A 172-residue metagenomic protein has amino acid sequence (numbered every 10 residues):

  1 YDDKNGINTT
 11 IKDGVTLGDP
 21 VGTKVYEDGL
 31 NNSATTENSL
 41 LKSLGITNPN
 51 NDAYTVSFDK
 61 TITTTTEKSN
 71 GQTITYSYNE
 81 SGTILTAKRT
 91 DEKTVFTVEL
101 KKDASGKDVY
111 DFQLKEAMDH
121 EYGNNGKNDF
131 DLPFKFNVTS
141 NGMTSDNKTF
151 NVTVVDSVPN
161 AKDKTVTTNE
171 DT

Functional and structural regions predicted by a protein language model:
Y1-T172: Acidic/polar, solvent-exposed loop/turn segments
